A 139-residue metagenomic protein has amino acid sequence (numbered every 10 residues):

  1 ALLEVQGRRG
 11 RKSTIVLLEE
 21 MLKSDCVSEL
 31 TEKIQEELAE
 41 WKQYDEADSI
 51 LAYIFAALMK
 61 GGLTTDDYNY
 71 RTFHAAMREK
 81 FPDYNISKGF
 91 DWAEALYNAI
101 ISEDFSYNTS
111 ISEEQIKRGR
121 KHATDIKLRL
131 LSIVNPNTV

Functional and structural regions predicted by a protein language model:
A1-V139: Flexible coil/loop and intrinsically disordered linker positions at secondary-structure junctions
